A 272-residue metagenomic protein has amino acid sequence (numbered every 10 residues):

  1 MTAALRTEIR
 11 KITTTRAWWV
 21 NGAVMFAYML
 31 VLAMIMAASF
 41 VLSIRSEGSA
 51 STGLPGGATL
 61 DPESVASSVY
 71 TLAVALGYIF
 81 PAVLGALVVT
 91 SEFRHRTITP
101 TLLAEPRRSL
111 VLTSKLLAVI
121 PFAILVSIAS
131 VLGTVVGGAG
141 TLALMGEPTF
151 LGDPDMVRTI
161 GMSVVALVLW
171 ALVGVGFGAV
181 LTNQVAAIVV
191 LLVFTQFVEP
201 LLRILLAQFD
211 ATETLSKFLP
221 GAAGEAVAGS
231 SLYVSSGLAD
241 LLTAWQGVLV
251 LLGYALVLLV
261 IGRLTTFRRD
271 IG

Functional and structural regions predicted by a protein language model:
M1-F26: Aromatic- and glycine-rich beta-strand/loop motifs that create alpha-glucan
R16-W19, S109, V185-A186: Residues that define the loop-to-transmembrane-helix transition and helix capping in multi-pass membrane transporters
W18, G22-V83, L112-V180, Q196 (+2 more regions): Secretory targeting signals
A82-S109, L116: Transmembrane helix boundary and interhelical loop/hinge segments in multi-pass membrane proteins
E92, V180-T182, R268: Helix-loop interface residues and adjacent transmembrane-helix termini in multi-pass membrane transporters, primarily
Q184-L192: Alpha-helical transmembrane segments of multi-pass membrane transporters/permeases
L249-G272: Junction motif at the cytosolic side of a transmembrane helix
